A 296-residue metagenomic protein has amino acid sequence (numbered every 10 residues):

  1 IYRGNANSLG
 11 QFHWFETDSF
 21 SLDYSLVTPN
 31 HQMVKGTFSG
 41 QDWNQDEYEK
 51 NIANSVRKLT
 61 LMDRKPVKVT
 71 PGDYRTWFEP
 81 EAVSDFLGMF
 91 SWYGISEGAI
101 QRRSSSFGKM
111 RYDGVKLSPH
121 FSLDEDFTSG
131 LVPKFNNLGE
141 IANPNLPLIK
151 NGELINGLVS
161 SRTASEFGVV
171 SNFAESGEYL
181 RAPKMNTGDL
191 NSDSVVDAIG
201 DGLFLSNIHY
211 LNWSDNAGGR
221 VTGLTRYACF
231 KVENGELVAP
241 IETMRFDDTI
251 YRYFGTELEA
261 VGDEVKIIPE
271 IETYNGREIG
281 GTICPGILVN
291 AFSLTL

Functional and structural regions predicted by a protein language model:
I1-K134, I141, K150-E153, S194 (+3 more regions): Active-site bordering "gate/hinge" segments that shape substrate access to catalytic or cofactor-binding pockets
M110-L296: Dual-mode signal for accessory low-complexity, basic/Gly-rich regions
